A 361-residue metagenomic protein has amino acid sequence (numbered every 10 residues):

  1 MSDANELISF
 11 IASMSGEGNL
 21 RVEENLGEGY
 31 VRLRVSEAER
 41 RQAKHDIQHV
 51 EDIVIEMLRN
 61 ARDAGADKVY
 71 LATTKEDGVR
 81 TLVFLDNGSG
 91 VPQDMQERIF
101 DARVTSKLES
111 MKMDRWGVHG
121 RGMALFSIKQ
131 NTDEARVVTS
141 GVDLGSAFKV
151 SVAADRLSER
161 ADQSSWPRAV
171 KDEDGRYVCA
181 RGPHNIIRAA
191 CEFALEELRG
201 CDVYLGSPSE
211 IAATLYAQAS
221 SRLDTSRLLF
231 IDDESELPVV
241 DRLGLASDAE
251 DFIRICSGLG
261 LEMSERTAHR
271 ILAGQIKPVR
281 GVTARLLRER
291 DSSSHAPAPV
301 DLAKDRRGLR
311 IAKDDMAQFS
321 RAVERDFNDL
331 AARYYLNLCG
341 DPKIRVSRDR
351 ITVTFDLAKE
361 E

Functional and structural regions predicted by a protein language model:
M1-L58, V178-E361: Bergerat-fold GHKL ATPase/HATPase_c domain
K44-E76, A124-K129, D329-L330: Conserved ATP-binding N-box helix of the HATPase_c
K75, V152-R156, K359: Non-catalytic surface loops within mature trypsin-like serine protease
E76-G78, S347: Structural motif
G78-L82, S146: Short beta-strand element(s) in the Bergerat
D86: Acidic ATP/Mg2+-coordinating residue in the GHKL
V91-V150: Flexible ATP-lid and adjacent glycine-rich G1/G2 motifs of the Bergerat
V137-A147, A153-V178: C-terminal end segment of the histidine kinase catalytic
